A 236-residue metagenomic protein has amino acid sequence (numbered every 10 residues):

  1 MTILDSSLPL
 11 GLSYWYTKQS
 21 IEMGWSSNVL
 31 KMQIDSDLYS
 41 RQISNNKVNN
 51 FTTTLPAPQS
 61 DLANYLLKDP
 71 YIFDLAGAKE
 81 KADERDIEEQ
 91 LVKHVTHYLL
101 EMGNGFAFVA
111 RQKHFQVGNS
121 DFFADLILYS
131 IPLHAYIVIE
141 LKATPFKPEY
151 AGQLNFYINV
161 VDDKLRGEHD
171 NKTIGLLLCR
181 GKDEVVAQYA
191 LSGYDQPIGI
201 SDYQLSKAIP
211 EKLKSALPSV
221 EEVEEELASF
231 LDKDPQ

Functional and structural regions predicted by a protein language model:
M1-Q236: Basic, low-complexity intrinsically disordered segments
